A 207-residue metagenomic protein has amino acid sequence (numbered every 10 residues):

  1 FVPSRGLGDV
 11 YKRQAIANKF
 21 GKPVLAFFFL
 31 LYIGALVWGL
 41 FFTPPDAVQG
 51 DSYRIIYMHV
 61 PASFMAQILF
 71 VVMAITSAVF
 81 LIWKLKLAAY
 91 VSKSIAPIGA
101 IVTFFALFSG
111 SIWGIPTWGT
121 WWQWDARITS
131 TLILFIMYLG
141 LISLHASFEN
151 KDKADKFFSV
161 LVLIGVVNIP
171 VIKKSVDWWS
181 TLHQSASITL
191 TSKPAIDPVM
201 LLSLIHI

Functional and structural regions predicted by a protein language model:
F1-Y11, H206: Single conserved hydrophobic/aromatic residue that forms the stacking wall/gate of nucleotide- or nucleobase-binding
R13-F27: N-terminal membrane topogenic signal
L30-D46: Alpha-helical transmembrane segments of multi-pass membrane proteins
G50-Y57, T117-S130, A154-F158: Non-cytosolic membrane-interface motifs at loop->transmembrane helix junctions
V60, S180-I205: Membrane-interface transmembrane-helix boundary segments in multi-pass integral membrane proteins
A62-T76, I133-H145, L202-I205: Hydrophobic cores of alpha-helical transmembrane segments in multi-pass inner/ER membrane proteins, independent
I101-H145: Membrane-interface helix-loop-helix modules in multi-pass inner-membrane proteins
F158-K174: Hydrophobic alpha-helical membrane-insertion segments
